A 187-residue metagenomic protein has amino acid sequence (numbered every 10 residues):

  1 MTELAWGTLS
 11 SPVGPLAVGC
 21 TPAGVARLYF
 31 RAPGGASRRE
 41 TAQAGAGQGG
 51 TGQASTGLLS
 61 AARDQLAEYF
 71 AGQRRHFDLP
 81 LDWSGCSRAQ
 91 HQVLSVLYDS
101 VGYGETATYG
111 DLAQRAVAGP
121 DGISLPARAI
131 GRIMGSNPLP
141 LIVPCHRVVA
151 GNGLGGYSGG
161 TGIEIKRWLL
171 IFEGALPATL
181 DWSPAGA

Functional and structural regions predicted by a protein language model:
M1-D121, F172-A187: Basic nucleic-acid-binding alpha-helical/helix-turn surface characteristic of O6-alkylguanine DNA
A89-V93, P126, I165: N-terminal positioning helix adjacent to the helix-turn-helix/winged-helix DNA-binding module
V117-R132: Short, positively charged loop/turn segments that connect secondary-structure elements
G122, G156-G162: Flexible, gly/pro- and Lys/Arg-enriched active-site loops
I133-S136, P140-V143: Major-groove DNA-recognition helix of helix-turn-helix-type DNA-binding domains
I142-S158: Charged low-complexity interaction tracts in eukaryotic proteins
G160-P177: A short, Lys/Arg-enriched interface patch at domain edges and termini
